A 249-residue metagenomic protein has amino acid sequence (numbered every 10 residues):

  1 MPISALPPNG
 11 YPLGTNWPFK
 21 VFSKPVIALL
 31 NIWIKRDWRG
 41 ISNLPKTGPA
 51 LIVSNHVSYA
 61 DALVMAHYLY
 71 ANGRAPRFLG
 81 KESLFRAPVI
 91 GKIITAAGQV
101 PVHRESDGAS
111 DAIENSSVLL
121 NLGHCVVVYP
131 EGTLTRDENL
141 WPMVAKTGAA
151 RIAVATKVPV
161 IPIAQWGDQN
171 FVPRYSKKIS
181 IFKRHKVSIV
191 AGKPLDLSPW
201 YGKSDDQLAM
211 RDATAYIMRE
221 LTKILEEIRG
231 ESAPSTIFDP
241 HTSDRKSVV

Functional and structural regions predicted by a protein language model:
P2-K46, V64, P88-A97, S232: A transmembrane-helix-recognition feature enriched in membrane-embedded lipid enzymes and envelope glyco-/phospholipid
P2-P18, S110-V249: Non-catalytic C-terminal accessory region of glycerolipid acyltransferases and related lyso-lipid remodeling enzymes
V26, A96-H103, G132-R136: Short, basic, glycine/proline-bearing loop/turn elements
I34, S83, S106-S110, P142-M143: A conditional alpha-helix N-cap/helix-loop micro-motif detector
G40, N55, G80-K81, Y129-E131 (+1 more regions): A secondary-structure boundary/capping signal
S42, E82, H103, A164 (+1 more regions): Residues at the C-termini of beta-strands that transition into short coil/loop
K46-S106: Catalytic core of membrane glycerolipid acyltransferases/transacylases, capturing the structured, soluble-facing
